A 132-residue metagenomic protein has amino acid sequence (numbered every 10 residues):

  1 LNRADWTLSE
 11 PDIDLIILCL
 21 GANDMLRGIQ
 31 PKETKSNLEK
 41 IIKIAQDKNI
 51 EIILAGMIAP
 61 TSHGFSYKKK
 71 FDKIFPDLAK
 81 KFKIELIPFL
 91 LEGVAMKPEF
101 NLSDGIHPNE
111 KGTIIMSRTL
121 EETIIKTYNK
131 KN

Functional and structural regions predicted by a protein language model:
L1-N132: Alpha-helical cap/lid subdomain in secreted, periplasmic, or secretory-pathway luminal O-acyl-processing enzymes
